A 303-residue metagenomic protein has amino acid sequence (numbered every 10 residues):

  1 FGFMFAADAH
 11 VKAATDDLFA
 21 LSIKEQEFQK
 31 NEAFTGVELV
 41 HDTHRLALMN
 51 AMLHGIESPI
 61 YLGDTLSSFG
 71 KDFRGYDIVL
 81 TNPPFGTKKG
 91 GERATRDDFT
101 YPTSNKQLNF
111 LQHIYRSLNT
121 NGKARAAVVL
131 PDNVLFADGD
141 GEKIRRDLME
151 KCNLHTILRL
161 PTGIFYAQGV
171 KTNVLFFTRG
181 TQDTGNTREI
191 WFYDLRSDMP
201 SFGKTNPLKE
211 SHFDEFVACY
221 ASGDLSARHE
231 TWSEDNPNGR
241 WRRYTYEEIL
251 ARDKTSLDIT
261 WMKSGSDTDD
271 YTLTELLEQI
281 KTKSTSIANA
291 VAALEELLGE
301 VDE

Functional and structural regions predicted by a protein language model:
F1-T81, G86-K88, D97, S104 (+4 more regions): Conserved S-adenosyl-L-methionine
G70-E303: A conserved structural/catalytic subdomain of Rossmann-like adenosyl-cofactor enzymes
